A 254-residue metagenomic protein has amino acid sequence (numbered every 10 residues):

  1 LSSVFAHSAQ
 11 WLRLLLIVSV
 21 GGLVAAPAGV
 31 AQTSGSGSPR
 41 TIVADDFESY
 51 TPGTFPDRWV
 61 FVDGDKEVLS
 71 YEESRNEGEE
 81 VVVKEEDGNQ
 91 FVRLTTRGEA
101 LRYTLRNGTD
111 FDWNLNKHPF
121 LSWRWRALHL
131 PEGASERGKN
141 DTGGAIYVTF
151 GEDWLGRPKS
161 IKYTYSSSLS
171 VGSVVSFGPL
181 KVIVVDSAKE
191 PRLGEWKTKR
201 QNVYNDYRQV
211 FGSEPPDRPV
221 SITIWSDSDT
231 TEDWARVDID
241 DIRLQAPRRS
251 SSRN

Functional and structural regions predicted by a protein language model:
Q32-S70: Extracellular carbohydrate-recognition regions
F47, I222, D240-L244: Extracellular beta-strand elements of beta-rich domains used for carbohydrate recognition/degradation or cell-matrix
G78-R102: Short carbohydrate-recognition loop motifs
R93-L115, V182-V185: Secreted extracellular polysaccharide-interacting domains
G108-L121, E190-L193: Extracellular/lumenal carbohydrate-interaction signature centered on repeated Trp-anchored short motifs
R124-L130, Y204: Solvent-exposed strand-to-loop "edge" motifs in beta-rich extracellular domains
G138-G156: Short edge-strand/loop segments of extracellular domains
D141-I146, P179-L180, D186-K189, L193-R236: Extracellular beta-strand ligand-recognition surfaces/modules
